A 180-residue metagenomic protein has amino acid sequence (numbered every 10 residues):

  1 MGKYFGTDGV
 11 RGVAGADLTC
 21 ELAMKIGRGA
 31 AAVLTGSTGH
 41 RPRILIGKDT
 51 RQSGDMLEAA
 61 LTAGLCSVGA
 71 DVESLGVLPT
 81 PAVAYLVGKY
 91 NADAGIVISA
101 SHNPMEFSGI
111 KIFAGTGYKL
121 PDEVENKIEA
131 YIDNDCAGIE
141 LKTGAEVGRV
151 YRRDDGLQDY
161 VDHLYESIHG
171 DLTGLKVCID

Functional and structural regions predicted by a protein language model:
M1-A63, S67-V68, R149-V177: An N-terminal, well-structured beta->alpha segment
G6, T19, P79, L120-V124: General structural signal for secondary-structure boundaries
D8, H102, D180: Conserved acidic catalytic centers in enzymes
V13, S108-I179: Gly/Ser/Thr-enriched, mixed-charge loops and adjacent short helices that form phosphate/oxyanion-binding elements
E21, K25, L78, E125-A130: Short alpha-helical interface patches
A31, T38-T116: Ferredoxin-reductase
L34, V87, I132-D135: Hydrophobic residues in alpha-helical segments
